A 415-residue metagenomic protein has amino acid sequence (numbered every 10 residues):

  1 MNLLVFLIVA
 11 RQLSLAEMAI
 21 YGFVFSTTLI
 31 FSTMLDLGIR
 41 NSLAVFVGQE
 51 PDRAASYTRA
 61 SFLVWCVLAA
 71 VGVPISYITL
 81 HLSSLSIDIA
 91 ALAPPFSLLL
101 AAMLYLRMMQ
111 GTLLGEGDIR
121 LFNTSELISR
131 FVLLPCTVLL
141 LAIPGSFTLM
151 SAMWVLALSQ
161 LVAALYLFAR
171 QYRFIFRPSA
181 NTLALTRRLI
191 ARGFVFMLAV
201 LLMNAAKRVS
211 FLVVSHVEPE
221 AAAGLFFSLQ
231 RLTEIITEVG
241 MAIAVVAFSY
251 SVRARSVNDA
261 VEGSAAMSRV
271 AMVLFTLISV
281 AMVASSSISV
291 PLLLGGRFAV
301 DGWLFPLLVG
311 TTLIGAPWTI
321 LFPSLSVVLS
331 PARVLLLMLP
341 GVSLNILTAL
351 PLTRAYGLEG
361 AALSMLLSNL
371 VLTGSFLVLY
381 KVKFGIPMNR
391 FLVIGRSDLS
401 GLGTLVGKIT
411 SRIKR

Functional and structural regions predicted by a protein language model:
M1-N2, S129-L133, A152-Y172, L183-S249 (+1 more regions): Transmembrane helical elements of multi-pass membrane transporters/channels
M1-N2, V24, S32-L80, A91-L92 (+1 more regions): Membrane-water interface segments that mark the loop-to-transmembrane alpha-helix transition
M1-R40, L99, A191-A221, M365 (+1 more regions): Signature of the first transmembrane helix
A16, L80-F96, E220, A284-L313 (+1 more regions): Interfacial segments at transmembrane-helix termini and the short loops linking adjacent helices
L35-P51, T233-N258, F322-V327: Helix-loop junctions and terminal segments of transmembrane helices in multi-pass membrane transport/translocation
F46-Q49, A102-S125, R253, G310-M338: Membrane-interface junctions at transmembrane-helix termini in multi-pass inner-membrane proteins
P94, N123-R173, P340-L344, L358-V382: Hydrophobic alpha-helical transmembrane segments
P94, R120, F147-M153, L165-K207 (+2 more regions): Interhelical loop/hinge segments that connect adjacent transmembrane helices in multipass membrane
